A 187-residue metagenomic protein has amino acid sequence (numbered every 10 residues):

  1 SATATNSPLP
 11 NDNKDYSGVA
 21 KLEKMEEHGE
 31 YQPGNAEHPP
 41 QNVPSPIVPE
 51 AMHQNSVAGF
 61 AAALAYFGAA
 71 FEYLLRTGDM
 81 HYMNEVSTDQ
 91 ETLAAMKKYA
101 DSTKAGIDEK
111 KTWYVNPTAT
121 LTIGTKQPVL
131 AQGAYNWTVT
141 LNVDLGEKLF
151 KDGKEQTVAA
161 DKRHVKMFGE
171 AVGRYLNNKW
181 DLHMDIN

Functional and structural regions predicted by a protein language model:
S1-G59: Juxtamembrane and targeting peptides
S1-K21, T125-N187: Exposed beta-sheet edge and beta->alpha loop/turn motif
L22, E37, A105, A119-T120 (+2 more regions): A generic structural signal for solvent-exposed, polar alpha-helical segments
N35-K111: Core segments of small alpha/beta cavity-forming domains
S87-Q90, Y99-A100, A119, L141-L145 (+1 more regions): A mature extracytoplasmic/lumenal domain signature
G106-Q127: A short, amphipathic edge element
